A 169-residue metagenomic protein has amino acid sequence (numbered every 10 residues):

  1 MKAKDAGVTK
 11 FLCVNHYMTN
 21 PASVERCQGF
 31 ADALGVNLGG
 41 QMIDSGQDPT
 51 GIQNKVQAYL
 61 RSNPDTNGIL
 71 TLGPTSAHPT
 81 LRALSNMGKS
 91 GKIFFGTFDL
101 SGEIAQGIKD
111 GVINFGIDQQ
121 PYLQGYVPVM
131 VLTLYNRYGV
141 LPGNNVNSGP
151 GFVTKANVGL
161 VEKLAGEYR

Functional and structural regions predicted by a protein language model:
M1-F11, I52-Q53, L100-I104, Q119-R137: Hydrophobic alpha-helical segments within soluble ligand-binding/sensing domains
T9-C13, F30-T50: Short beta-strand elements in bilobed, periplasmic/extracellular small-molecule ligand-binding domains
K10, D99-N114, L160-L164: Flexible loop/hinge segments that line or gate small-molecule binding clefts
K10-V14, G40-Q41, N67-T71, F94-F98 (+1 more regions): Structural recognition of the beta-strand scaffold that forms the well-ordered cores of secreted hydrolase catalytic
V14, M18, A22, A33-L34 (+1 more regions): Hinge/cleft segment of the Venus flytrap/periplasmic-binding protein
V14-E25, G68-P74: Extracytoplasmic "Venus flytrap"
N20-A31, Q53: Short, surface-exposed alpha-helical segments at coil->helix boundaries
F30, S45-G107: Hydrophobic alpha-helical
